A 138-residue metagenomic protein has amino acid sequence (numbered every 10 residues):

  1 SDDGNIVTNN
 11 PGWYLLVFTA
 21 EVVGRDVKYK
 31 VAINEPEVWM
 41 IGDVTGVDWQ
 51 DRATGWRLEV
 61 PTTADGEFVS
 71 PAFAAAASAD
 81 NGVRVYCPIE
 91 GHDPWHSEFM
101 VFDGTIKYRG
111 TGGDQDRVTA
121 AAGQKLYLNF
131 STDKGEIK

Functional and structural regions predicted by a protein language model:
S1-K138: Insoluble glucan recognition modules
